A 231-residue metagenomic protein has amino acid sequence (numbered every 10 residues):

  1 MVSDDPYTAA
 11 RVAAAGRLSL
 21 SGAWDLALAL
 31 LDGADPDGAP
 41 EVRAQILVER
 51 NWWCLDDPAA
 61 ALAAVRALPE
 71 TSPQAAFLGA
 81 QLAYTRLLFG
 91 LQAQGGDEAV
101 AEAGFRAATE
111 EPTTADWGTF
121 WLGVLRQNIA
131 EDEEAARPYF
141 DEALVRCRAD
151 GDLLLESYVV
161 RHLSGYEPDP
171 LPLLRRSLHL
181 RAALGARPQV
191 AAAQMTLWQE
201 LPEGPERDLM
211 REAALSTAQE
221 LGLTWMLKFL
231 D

Functional and structural regions predicted by a protein language model:
M1-A14, S19-L20, A183-D231: C-terminal non-catalytic interaction modules
D5, E41, E70-F77, T113-A115 (+4 more regions): Residue signature of alpha-solenoid helical repeat architecture, marking inter-repeat boundaries and helix-start
A9, G38, V42-Q45, Q74 (+7 more regions): Residue register of alpha-helical TPR repeats
A14, R43-R50, G79, R86 (+7 more regions): Structural register within alpha-helical repeat arrays
G16-A29, V48-A64, L91-R106, A130-D141 (+2 more regions): Helix-turn-helix repeat elements of alpha-solenoid scaffolds
L18, L47, A83, G90 (+6 more regions): Residue at a conserved register position within TPR or TPR-like alpha-solenoid repeats
L31, V65-L68, F105-T113, Q127 (+5 more regions): Eukaryotic all-alpha helical interaction scaffolds
G118-L184: Alpha-helical adaptor scaffolds
